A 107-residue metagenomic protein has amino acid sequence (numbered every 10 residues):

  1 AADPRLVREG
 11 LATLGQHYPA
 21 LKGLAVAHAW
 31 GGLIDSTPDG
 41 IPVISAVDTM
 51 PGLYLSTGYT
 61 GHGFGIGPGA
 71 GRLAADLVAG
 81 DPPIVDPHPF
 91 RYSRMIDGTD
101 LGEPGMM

Functional and structural regions predicted by a protein language model:
A1-G52: Active-site lid/adjacent beta-loop-alpha segment flanking the redox-cofactor pocket in flavoenzymes
D48-M107: C-terminal lid/capping helical subdomain adjacent to the catalytic/cofactor pocket in oxidative enzymes
